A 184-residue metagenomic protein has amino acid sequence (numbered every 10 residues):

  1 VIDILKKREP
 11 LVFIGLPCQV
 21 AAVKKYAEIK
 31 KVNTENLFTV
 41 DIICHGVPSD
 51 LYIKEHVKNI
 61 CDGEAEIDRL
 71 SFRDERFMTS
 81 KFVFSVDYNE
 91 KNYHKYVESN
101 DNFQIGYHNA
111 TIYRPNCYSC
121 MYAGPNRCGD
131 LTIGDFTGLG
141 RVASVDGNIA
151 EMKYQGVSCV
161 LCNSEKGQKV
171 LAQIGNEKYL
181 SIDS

Functional and structural regions predicted by a protein language model:
V1-S184: Iron-sulfur-associated redox domains of electron-transfer enzymes in respiratory and anaerobic energy metabolism
